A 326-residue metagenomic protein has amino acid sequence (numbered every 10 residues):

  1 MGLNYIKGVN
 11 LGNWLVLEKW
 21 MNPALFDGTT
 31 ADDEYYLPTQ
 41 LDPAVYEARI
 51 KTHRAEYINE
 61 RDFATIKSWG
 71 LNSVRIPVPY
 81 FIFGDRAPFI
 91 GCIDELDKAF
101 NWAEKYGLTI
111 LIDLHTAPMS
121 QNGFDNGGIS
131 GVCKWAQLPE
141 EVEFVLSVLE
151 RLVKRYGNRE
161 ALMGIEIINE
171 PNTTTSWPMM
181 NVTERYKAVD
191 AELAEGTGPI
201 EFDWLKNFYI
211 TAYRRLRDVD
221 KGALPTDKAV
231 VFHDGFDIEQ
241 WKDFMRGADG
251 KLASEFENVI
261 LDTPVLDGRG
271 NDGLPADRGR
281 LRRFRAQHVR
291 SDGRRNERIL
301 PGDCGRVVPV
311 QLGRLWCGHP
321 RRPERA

Functional and structural regions predicted by a protein language model:
M1-L71: N-terminal carbohydrate-binding accessory modules
L3-Y5, S120-N126, S130-W316: Active-site region of glycoside hydrolase catalytic domains
L17, F81-F83, A117-M119, E170 (+1 more regions): Active-site loop signature of alpha/beta-hydrolase-fold enzymes
L25-I50, F89-C92, L96, S120-P139 (+1 more regions): Aromatic- and acidic-residue-enriched carbohydrate-binding clefts of CAZyme catalytic domains
E47-V74, G84, P88-T116, N126-I167 (+1 more regions): An active-site-proximal structural segment forming one wall of the substrate-binding cleft that immediately precedes
F81-I90, P309-A326: C-terminal/domain-terminus segments
